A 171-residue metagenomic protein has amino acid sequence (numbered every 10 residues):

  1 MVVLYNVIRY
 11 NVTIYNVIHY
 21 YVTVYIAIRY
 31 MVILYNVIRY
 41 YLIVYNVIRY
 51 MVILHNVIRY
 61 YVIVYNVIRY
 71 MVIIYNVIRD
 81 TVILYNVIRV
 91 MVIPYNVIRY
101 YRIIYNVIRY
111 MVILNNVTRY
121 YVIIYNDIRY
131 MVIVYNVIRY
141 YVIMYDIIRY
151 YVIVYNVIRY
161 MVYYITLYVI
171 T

Functional and structural regions predicted by a protein language model:
M1-T171: Long, intrinsically disordered low-complexity tandem-repeat regions
